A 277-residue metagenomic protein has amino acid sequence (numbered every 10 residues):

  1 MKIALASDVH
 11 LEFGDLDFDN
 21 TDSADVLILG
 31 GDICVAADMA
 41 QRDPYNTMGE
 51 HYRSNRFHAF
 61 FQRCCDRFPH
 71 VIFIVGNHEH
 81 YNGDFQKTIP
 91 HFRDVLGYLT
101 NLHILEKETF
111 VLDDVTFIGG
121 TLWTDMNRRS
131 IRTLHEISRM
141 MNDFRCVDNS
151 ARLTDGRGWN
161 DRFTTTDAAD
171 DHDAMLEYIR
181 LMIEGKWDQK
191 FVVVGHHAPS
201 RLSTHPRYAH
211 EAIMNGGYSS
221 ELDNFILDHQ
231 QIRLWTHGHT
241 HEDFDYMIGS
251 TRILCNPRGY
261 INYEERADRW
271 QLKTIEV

Functional and structural regions predicted by a protein language model:
M1-A4, T109-G119, Q189-K190, M247-R252: Beta-strand-turn-beta hairpins that frame and shape the catalytic cleft of phosphate-ester-processing enzymes
M1-F73, H80-K87, G158, R162-T165: N-terminal active-site segment of His-dependent metallophosphoesterases
L5-S7, L27-D32, I72-N77, H103-K107 (+3 more regions): Active-site neighborhood of phospho(di)ester-bond hydrolases with catalytic His/Asp-centered motifs
H10-L16, C34-D38, H78-T88, T109-V111 (+4 more regions): Active-site environment of divalent metal-dependent phosphoester hydrolases
G14-D22, F60-C65, I104-D113, I118 (+1 more regions): Short amphipathic alpha-helices and their capping/turn segments at secondary-structure boundaries
A24, V111, H205-P206, H210 (+2 more regions): Binuclear metal-dependent phosphoesterase catalytic core
H70-R139: A basic- and aromatic-enriched beta-loop-alpha substructure that forms the phosphate/nucleotide- and DNA/RNA-contacting
I118-V192, H197-A209: Active-site-proximal loop/helix segment associated with metal-binding centers of metalloenzymes
